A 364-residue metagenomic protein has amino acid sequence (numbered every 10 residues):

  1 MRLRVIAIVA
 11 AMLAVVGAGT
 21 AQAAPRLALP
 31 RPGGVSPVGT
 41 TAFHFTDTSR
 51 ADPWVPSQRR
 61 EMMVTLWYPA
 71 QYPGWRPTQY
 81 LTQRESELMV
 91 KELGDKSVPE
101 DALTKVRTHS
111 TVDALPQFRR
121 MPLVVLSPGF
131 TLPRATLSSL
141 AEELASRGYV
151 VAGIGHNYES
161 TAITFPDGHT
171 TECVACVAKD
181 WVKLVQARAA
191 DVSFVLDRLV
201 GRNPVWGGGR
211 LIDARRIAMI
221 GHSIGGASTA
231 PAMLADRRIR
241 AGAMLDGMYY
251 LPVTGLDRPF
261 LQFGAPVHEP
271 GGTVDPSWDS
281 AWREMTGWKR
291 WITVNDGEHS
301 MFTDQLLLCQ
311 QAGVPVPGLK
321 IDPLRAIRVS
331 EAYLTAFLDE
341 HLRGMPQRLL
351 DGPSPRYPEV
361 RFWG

Functional and structural regions predicted by a protein language model:
M1-A23: Secretory targeting and sorting signals
A23-V124, L319-P323, L334, R343: Domain-level recognition of soluble alpha/beta enzyme cores, biased toward histidine phosphatases/phosphomutases
P25-V35, G39-T40, T48, Q71 (+3 more regions): Alpha/beta-hydrolase-fold serine-hydrolase catalytic core, especially in secreted/extracellular enzymes
V64-P73, P77-L93, A135-V174, N295: Active-site machinery of serine-nucleophile hydrolases
P73, T104-T164, H268-G272: Short substrate-entry loop that stabilizes the transition state in hydrolases
P116-F118, R240-M301: The feature captures the conserved acid-bearing segment of alpha/beta-hydrolase catalytic domains
Y158-A214: Alpha/beta-hydrolase active-site loop
V195-L256: Primarily recognizes the serine-hydrolase "nucleophile elbow" in alpha/beta-hydrolase and SGNH/GDSL folds
